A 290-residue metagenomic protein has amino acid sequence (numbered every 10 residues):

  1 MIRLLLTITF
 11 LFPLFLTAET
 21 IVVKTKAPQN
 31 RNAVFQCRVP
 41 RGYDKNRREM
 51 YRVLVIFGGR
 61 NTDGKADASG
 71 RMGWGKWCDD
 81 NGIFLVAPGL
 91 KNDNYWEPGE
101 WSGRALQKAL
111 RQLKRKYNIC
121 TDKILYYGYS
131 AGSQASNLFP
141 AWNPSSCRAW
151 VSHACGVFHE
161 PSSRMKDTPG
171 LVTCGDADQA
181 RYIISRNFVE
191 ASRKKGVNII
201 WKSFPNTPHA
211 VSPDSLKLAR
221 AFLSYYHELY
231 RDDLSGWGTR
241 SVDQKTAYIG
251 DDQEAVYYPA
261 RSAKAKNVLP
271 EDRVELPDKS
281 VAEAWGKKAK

Functional and structural regions predicted by a protein language model:
I2-F15: Sec-dependent N-terminal signal peptides
L16-V53, P98-W101, Y127-F139, E190 (+4 more regions): A domain-start/cap signature at the N-terminus of enzymes
P40, I56-R60, A87-K91, Y127-G132 (+3 more regions): Active-site-proximal beta-strand/loop segments in catalytic clefts of secreted hydrolases
Y43-Y95, Q179-Y182: Short substrate-entry loop that stabilizes the transition state in hydrolases
K45, R148-S224: The feature captures the conserved acid-bearing segment of alpha/beta-hydrolase catalytic domains
E97-N118, L138: Alpha/beta-hydrolase active-site loop
N118-S130: Alpha/beta-hydrolase fold nucleophile elbow
K195-V197, P205-K290: Alpha/beta-hydrolase-fold serine-hydrolase catalytic core, especially in secreted/extracellular enzymes
